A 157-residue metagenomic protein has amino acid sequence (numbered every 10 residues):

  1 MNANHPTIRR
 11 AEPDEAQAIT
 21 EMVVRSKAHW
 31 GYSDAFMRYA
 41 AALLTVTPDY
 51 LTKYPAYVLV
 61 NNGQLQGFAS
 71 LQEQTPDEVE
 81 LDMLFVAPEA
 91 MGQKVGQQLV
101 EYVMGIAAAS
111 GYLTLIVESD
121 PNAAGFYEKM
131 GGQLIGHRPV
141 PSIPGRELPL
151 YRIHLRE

Functional and structural regions predicted by a protein language model:
M1-D14, E157: Conserved N-terminal entry element of GNAT/NAT acetyltransferase domains
R10-A16, T20-M83, A87-P88, V100-Y102 (+1 more regions): Acetyl-CoA-dependent GNAT
A87, M91, E118-D120: Residue-level recognition of the GNAT/N-acetyltransferase active site
K94: Conserved G/P- and acidic residue-centered "switch" motifs that form tight phosphate/ATP-binding loops in soluble
A107-S119: Conserved GNAT acetyl-CoA-binding A-motif
I116-E118, Q133-L150: Conserved catalytic-core motifs of GNAT/GCN5-like acyltransferases
Y127: Conserved active-site tyrosine of GNAT-family acetyltransferases
